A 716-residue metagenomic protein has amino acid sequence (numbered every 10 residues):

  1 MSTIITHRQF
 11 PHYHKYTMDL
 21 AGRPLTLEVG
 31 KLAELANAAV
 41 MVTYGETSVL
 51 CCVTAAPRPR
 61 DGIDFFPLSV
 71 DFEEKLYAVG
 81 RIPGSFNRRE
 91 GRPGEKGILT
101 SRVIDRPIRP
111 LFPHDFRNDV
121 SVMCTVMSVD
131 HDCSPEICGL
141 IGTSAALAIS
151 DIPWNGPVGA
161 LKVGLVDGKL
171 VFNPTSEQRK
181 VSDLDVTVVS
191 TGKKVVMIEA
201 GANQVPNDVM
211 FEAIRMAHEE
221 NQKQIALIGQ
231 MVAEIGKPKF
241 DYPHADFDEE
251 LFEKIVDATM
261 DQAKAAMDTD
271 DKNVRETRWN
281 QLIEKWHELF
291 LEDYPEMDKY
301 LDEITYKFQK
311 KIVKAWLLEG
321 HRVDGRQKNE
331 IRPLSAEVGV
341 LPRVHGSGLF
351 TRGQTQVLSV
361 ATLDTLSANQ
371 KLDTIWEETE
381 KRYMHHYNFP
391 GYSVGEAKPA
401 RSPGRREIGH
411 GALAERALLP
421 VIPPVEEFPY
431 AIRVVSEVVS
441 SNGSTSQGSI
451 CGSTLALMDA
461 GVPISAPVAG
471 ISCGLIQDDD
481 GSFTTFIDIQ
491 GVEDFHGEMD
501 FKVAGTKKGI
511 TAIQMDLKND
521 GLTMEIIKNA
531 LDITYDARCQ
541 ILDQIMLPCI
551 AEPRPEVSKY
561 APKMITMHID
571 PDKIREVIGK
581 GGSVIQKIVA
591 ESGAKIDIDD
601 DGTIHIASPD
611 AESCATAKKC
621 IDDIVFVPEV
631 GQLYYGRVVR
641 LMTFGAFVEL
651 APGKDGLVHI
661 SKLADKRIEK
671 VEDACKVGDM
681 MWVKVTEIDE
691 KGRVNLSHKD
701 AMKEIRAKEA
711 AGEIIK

Functional and structural regions predicted by a protein language model:
S2-A56, D241-E377, P562-E576, V584 (+1 more regions): Extended amphipathic alpha-helical scaffolds
T3-H14, L20-R23, N37, S48 (+10 more regions): Alpha/propeptide regions of enzymes that mature by internal proteolysis
P24, A36-S121, V126-S128, C133 (+6 more regions): Glycine-rich, flexible beta-strand/loop modules in the N-terminal catalytic cores of phosphate-handling
A38-M41, C133-D151, V338-A361, N442-V462 (+1 more regions): Conserved phosphate/anionic-ligand binding catalytic regions in large, soluble enzymes, centered on
R106-H114, I149, V340, T365-A368 (+12 more regions): Conserved helix-loop functional segments at active or binding sites
H114-V120, N155-P157, Q224-Y242, N273-V274 (+6 more regions): Flexible, glycine/charged-enriched surface loops at secondary-structure junctions
D151-M267, L457-P555: Mobile "lid/hinge" segments at catalytic clefts and subdomain interfaces of large enzymes
Y560-P562, T566, P571-K716: Single-stranded RNA-binding regions, centering on S1/OB-family and related RNA-binding modules
